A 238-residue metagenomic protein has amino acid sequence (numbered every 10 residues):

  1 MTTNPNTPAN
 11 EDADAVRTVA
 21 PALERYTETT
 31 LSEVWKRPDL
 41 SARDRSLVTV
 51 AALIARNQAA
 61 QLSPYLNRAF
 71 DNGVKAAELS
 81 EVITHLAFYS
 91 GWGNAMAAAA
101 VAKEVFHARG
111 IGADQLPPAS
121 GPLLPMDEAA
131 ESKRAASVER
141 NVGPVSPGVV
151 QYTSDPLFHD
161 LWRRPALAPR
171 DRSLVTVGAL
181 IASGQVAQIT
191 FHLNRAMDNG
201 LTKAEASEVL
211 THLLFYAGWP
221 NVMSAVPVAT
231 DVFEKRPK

Functional and structural regions predicted by a protein language model:
M1-R43, R56, S63-N67, D71 (+4 more regions): Acidic, glycine/proline-rich low-complexity segments that act as flexible tails and inter-domain linkers
R45-L53, L62, V82-I83, R172-L180 (+1 more regions): Short, structured motif recognition centered on aromatic/hydrophobic residues
I54, N72, H85-W92, I181 (+1 more regions): A short structural micro-motif
N57, S183-G184: Alpha-helix capping and inter-helical loop/turn segments
L62, I189, A206: Aromatic/hydrophobic pocket-lining residues that form the small-molecule binding cavity in soluble enzyme cores
V74-E78: Winged helix-turn-helix DNA-binding recognition segment
N94-A95, Q185, E205-A225: Preference for long, well-ordered alpha-helical segments
